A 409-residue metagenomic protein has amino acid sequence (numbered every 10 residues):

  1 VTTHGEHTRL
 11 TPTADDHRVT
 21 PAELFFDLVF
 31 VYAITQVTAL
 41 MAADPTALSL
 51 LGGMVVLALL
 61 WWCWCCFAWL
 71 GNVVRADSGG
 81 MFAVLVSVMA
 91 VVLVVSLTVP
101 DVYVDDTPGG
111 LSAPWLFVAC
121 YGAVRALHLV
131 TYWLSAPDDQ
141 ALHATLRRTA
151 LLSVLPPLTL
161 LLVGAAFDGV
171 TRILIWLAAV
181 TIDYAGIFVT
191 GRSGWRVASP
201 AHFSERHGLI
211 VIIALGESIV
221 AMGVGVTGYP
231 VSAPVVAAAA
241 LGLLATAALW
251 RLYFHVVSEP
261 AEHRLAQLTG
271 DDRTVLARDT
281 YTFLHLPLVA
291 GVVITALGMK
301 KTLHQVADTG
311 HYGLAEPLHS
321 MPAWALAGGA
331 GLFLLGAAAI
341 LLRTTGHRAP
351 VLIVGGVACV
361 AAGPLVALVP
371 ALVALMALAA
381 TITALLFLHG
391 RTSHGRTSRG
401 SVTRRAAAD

Functional and structural regions predicted by a protein language model:
T2-F25, V29, D44, M54-A83 (+5 more regions): Predominantly late transmembrane helices and immediately cytosolic-facing juxtamembrane segments
V29-A39, P370: Alpha-helical transmembrane segments of multi-pass membrane proteins
Q36-S49, N72: Short, hydrophobic transmembrane alpha-helix segments
G110: His/Asp/Glu-rich metal-coordinating catalytic cores of metallo-dependent phosphodiesterases/hydrolases acting on
V170-I173, V369-A379: Loop-to-transmembrane alpha-helix initiation sites
R343-H347, A362-L375: Membrane-helix boundary connector in multi-pass membrane proteins
V351-V360, L378-A380: Central hydrophobic cores of alpha-helical transmembrane segments in multi-pass integral membrane proteins
R391-V402: Compositionally biased, intrinsically disordered low-complexity segments enriched for polar/charged residues
